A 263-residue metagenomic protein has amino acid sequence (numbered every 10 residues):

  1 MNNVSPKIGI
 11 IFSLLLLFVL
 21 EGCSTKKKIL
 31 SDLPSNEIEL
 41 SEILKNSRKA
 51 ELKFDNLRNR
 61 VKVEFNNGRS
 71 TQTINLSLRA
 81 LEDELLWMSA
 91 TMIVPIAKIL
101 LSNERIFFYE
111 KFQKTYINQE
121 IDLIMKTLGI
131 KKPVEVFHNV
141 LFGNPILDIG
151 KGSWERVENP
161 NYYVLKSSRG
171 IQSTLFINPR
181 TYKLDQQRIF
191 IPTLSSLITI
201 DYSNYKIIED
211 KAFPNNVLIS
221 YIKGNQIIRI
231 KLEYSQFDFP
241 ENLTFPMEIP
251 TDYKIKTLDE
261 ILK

Functional and structural regions predicted by a protein language model:
M1-I10: Bacterial N-terminal signal peptides that target proteins for export
V19-G22: C-terminal motif of bacterial Sec signal peptides marking the signal peptidase cleavage site
S24-K27: Bacterial signal peptide processing site
I29, W154-L262: Gly/Pro-enriched, hydrophobic low-complexity segments that function as extracytoplasmic propeptides/linkers
I43-N67: A short, Trp-centered hydrophobic/proline-enriched beta-strand micro-motif
L86-E135: An acidic-aromatic
T127-V157: C-terminal low-complexity, charged extensions that often adopt amphipathic alpha-helices
